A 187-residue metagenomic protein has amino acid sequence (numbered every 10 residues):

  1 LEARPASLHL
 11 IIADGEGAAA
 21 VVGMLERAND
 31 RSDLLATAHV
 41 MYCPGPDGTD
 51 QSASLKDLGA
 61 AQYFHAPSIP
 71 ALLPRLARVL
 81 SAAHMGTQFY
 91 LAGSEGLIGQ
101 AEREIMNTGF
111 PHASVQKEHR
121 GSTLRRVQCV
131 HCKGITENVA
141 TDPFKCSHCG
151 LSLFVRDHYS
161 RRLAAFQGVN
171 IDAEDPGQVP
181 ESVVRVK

Functional and structural regions predicted by a protein language model:
L1-R125: FNR/FR-type flavoprotein reductase catalytic core
M85, G96-K187: Cys/His-clustered metal-coordination modules, chiefly Zn-binding fingers
